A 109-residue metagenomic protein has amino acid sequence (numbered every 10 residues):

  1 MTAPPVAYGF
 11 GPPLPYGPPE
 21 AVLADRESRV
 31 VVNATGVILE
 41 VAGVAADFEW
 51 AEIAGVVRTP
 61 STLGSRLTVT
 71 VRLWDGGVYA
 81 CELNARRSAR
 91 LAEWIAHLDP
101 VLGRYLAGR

Functional and structural regions predicted by a protein language model:
A3-G9, L14-P18, A51-R109: Acidic, Ser/Thr- and proline-rich intrinsically disordered linker/docking segments of eukaryotic scaffolds
P19-T62: Phosphoinositide-binding peripheral membrane targeting modules
